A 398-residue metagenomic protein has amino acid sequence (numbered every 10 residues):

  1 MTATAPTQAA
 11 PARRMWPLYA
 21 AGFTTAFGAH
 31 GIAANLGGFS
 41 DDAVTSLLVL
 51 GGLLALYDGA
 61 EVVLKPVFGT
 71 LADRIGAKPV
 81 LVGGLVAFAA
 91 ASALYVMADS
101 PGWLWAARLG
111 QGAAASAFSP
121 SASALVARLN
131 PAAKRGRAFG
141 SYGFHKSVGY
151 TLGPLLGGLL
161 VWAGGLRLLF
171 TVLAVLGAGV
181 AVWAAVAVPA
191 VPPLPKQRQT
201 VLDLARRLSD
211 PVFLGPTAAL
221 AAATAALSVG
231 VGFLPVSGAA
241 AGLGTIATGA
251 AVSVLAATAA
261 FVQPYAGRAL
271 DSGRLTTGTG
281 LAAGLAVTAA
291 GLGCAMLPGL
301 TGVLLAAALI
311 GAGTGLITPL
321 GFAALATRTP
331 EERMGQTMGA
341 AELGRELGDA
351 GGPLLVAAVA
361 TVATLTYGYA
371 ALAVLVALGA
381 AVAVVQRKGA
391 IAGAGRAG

Functional and structural regions predicted by a protein language model:
T2-A12, P189-P216: Juxtamembrane intracellular "pre-TM" segments in multi-pass secondary transporters
A9-L53, L214-G215, A219, T224-A241: Helix-loop boundary and gating motifs at the non-cytosolic
D58-P66, Y150-T151, A256-P264, A350: Residue-level signature of mid-helix packing/kink "hotspots" within the transmembrane helices of 12-pass Major
V63-V96: Conserved MFS/SLC helix-loop-helix module at the cytosolic interface between two early adjacent transmembrane helices
L64-G76, V262-L275: Helix-to-loop junctions at the C-terminal end of transmembrane segments in multipass secondary transporters
V80-A93, T279-G293: Structural signature of the two symmetry-related core transmembrane helices
A107-K146: Cytoplasmic helix-loop-helix junction between adjacent transmembrane helices in 12-TM secondary transporters
V175-L194, V382-R387: C-terminal membrane-cytosol helix-exit motif in multi-pass small-molecule transporters
